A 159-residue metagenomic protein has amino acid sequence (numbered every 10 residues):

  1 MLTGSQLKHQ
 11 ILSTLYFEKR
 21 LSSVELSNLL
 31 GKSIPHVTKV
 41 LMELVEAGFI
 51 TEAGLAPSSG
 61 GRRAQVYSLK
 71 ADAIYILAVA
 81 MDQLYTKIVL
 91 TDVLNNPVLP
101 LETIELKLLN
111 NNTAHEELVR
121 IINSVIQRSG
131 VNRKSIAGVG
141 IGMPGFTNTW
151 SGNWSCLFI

Functional and structural regions predicted by a protein language model:
M1, S5, H9, I34-T38 (+1 more regions): Electropositive phosphate-/nucleotide-binding environments in soluble metabolic enzymes
M1-L29: Extreme N-terminal segment that seeds HTH/winged-HTH DNA-binding domains in transcriptional regulators
M1-L7, S22, A53-A73: Short, cationic-aromatic polyanion-contact patches
R20-A53, R62: N-terminal helix-turn-helix
R63-P100: Gly/Thr-rich phosphate-binding beta-strand-loop-beta motif of the actin/hexokinase/Hsp70
E105-I159: Glycine-rich phosphate-binding loop and adjoining helix at the ATP-binding site of ATP-dependent phosphoryl-transfer
